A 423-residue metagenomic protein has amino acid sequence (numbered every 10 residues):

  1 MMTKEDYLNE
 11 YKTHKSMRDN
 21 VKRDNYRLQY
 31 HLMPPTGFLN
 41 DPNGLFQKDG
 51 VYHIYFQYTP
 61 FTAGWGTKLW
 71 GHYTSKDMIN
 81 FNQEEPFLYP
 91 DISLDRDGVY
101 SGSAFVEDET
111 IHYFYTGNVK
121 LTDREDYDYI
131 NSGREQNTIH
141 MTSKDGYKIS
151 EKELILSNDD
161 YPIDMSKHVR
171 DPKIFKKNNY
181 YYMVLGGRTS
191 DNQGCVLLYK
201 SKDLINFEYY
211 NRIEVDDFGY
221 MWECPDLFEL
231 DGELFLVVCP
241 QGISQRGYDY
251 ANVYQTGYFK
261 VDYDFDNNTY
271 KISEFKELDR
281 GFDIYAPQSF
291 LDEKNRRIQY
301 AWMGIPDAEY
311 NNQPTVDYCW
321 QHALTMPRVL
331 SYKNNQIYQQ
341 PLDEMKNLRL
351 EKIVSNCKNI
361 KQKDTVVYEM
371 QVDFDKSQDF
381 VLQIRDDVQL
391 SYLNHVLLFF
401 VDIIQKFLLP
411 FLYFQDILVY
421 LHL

Functional and structural regions predicted by a protein language model:
M1-Y52, Y58: N-terminal regions that are enriched for targeting/export leaders and immediately downstream pro/stem segments
T13-M17, Y254, K260-L423: Beta-rich accessory regions
K22-L32, K76-I92, S143-P162, K202-F218 (+2 more regions): Blade-edge beta-strand/turn elements of extracellular beta-propeller and related beta-sheet repeat scaffolds
D41-F61, E85, Y100-I130, T138-H140 (+6 more regions): Hydrophobic core segments of beta-strands in well-ordered, beta-rich domains
T67-D108: Blade-loop segments of beta-propeller domains
L69-D77, D128-G146, C195-L204, Y250-D266 (+1 more regions): Beta-propeller blade signature
D97, G133-Q136, K167, Y220 (+3 more regions): Membrane-spanning beta-strands of outer-membrane beta-barrel proteins
G186-F290: A compositional/structural signature marking long, glycine- and acidic/polar-rich segments with frequent tryptophans
